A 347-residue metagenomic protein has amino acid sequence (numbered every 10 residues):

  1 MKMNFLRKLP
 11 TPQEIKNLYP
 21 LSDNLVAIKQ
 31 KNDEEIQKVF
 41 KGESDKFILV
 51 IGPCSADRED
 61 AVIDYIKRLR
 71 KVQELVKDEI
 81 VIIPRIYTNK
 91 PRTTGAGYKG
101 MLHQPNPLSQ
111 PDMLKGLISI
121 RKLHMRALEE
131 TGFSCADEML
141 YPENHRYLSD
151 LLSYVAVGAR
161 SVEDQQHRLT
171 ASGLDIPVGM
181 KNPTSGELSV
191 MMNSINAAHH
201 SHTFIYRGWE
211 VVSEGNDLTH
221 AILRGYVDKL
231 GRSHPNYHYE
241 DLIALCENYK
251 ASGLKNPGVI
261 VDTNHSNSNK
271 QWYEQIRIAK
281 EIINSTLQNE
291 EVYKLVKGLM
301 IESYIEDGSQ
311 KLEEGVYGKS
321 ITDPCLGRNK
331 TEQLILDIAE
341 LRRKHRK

Functional and structural regions predicted by a protein language model:
M1-K41: N- or domain-start disorder-to-order transition segments that initiate the globular core
L25-G42, V72-I83, N89, I120: N-terminal beta-rich core of secreted/periplasmic extracellular enzymes
F40-E43, R70-K77, M125-E130, S213 (+2 more regions): Acidic (Asp/Glu)-rich catalytic clusters
I48-A61, D323: Conserved phosphate/anionic-ligand binding catalytic regions in large, soluble enzymes, centered on
G52, V261, G327: Conserved, mostly hydrophobic/aromatic
C54-D57, N256, N264-K270: Short acidic, Gly/Ser-rich segments with clustered Asp/Glu that frequently serve as metal-coordination loops in enzyme
I66, E79-A244, H265-K270, E274-E281 (+4 more regions): Active-site-facing alpha/beta catalytic cores
Y304-H345: Internal helix-turn-beta structural module
